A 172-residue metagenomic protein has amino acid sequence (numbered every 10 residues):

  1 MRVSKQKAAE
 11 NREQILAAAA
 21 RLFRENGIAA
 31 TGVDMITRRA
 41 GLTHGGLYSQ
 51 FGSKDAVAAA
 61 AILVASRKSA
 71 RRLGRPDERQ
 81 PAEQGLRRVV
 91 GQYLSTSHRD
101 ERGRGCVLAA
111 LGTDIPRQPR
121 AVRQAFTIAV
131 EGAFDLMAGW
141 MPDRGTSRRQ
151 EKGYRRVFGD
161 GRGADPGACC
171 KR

Functional and structural regions predicted by a protein language model:
M1-E10: N-terminal intrinsically disordered/low-complexity leader segments
A8, A82, L86, R149-R156: Short amphipathic alpha-helix in the helical subdomain of ABC transporter nucleotide-binding domains
Q14, A18-A56, A60: Helix-turn-helix
A60-L63, G74-G105: Hydrophobic alpha-helical connector segments
R67-A70, R75, R87, R102-G105 (+1 more regions): Amphipathic alpha-helical packing segments from all-alpha helical-bundle domains
P119-I128, W140-R172: Hydrophobic/aromatic-rich alpha-helical bundle segments in the mid-to-C-terminal region
